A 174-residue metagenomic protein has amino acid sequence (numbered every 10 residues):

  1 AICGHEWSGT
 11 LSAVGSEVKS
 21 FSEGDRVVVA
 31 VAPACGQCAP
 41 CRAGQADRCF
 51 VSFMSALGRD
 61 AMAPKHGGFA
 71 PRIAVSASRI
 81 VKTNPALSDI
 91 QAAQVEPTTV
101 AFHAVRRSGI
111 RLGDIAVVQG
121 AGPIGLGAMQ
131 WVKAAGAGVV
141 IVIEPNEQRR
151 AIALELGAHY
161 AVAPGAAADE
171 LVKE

Functional and structural regions predicted by a protein language model:
A1-R42, N84-L87: Glycine-rich beta-strand-centered segment in the early N-terminal region that forms part of a ligand/cofactor-binding
C3, V75, E96: Conserved SAM-binding loop and adjacent beta-strand
V31-A70, I90-Q91: Phosphate-binding beta-alpha-beta segment of Rossmann-like dinucleotide-binding domains, i.e., the NAD(P)
R72-S78: A short glycine-rich beta-alpha junction/loop motif
S78, N84-A166: Mid-domain Rossmann-like dinucleotide-binding core that forms the NAD(H)/NADP(H) cofactor-binding site
A167-E174: Short amphipathic alpha-helix with an adjacent loop that forms part of the alpha/beta core around
